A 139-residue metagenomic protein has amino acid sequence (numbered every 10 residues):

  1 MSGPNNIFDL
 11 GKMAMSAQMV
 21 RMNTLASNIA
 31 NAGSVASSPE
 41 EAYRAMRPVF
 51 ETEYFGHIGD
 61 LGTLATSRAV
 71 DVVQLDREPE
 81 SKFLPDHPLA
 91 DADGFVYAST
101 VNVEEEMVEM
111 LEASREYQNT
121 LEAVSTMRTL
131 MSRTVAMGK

Functional and structural regions predicted by a protein language model:
M1-K139: Amphipathic alpha-helical polymerization modules
